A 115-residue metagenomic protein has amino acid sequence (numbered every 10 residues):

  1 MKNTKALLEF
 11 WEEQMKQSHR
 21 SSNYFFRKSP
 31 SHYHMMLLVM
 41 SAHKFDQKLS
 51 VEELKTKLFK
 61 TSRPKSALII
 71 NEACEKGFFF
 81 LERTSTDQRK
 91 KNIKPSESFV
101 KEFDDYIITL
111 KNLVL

Functional and structural regions predicted by a protein language model:
E9-L38: Short alpha-helical segments that sit at the start of domains
S18, D104-L115: Amphipathic alpha-helical dimerization/coiled-coil segments that flank or bridge DNA-binding/regulatory modules
V39-H43: Short helix-to-turn junction characteristic of helix-turn-helix DNA-binding domains, especially the helix
F45-K57: Short acidic, hydrophobic short linear motifs in intrinsically disordered regions
E52, F59-R63, Q88-K91: Phosphate-/nucleic-acid-contacting segments
K60-E75: Short amphipathic alpha-helical interaction segments
C74-T84: A short, conserved structural fragment
T84-I107: Short, cationic-aromatic polyanion-contact patches
